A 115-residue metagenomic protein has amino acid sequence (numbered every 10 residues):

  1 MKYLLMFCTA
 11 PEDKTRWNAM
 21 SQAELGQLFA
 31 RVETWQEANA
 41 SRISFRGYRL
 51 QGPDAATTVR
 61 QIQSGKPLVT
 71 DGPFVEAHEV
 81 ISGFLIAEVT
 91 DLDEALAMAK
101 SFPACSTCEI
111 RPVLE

Functional and structural regions predicted by a protein language model:
M1-E115: Conserved, structured core segments of small domains
